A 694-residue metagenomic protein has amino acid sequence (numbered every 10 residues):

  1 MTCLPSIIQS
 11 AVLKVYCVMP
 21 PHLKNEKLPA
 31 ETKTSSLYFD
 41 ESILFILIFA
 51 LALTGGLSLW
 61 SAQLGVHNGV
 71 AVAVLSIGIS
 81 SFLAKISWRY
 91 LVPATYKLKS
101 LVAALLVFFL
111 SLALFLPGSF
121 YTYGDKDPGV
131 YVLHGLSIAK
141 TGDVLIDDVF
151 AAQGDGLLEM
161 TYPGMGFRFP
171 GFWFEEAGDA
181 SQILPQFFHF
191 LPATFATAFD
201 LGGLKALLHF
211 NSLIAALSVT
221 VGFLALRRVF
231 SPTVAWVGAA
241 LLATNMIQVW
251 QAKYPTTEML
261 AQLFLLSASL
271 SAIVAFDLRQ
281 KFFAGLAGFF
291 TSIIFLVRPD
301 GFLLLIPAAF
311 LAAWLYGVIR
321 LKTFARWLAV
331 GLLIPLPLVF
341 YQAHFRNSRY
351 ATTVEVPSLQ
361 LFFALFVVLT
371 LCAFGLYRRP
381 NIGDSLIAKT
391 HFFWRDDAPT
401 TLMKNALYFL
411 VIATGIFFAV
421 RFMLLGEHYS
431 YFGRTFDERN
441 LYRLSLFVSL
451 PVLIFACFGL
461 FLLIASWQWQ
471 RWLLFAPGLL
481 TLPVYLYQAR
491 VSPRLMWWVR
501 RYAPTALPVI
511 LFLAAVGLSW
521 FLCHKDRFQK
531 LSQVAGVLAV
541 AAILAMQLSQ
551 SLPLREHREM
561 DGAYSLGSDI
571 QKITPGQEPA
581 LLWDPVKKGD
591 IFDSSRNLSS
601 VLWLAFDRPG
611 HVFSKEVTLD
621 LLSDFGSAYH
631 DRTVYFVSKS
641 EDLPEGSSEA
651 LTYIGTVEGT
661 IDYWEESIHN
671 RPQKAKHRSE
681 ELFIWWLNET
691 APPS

Functional and structural regions predicted by a protein language model:
C3-V102, W314, V318-A465, L622-F625 (+2 more regions): Membrane-embedded, hydrophobic transmembrane alpha-helices
A62, A225, G238-A239, A272 (+3 more regions): Membrane-interface alpha helices of multi-pass inner-membrane proteins
S80-R89, A206-F230, S267, F458: Transmembrane-helix motifs of polytopic, lipid-linked glycan transferases
S111-F115, G301, R421, Y487-Q488 (+2 more regions): Transmembrane alpha-helical segments
I138-F199, P493: Interfacial juxtamembrane loops and adjacent helix segments that form the catalytic/substrate-binding surfaces
G222-T244, D277-L286, R471-F475, L479-L480 (+1 more regions): Transmembrane-helix signature of polytopic, membrane-embedded enzymes that assemble or transfer cell-envelope glycans
I247-A261, P299: Short acidic/glycine- and proline-prone juxtamembrane loop motifs at membrane-interface regions of multi-pass membrane
A268-L286, W314-L321: Membrane-interface transmembrane helices that cradle and orient dolichyl/undecaprenyl
